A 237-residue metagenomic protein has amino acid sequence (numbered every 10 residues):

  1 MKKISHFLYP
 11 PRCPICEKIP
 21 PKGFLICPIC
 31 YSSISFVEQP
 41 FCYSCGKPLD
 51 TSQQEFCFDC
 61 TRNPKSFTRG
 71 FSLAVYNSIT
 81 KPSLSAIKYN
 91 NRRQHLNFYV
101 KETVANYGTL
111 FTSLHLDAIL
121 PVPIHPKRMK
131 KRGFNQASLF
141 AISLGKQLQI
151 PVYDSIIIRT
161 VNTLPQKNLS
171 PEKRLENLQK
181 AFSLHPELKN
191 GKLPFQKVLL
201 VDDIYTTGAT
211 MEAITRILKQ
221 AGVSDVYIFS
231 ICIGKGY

Functional and structural regions predicted by a protein language model:
M1-D202, T206-Y237: Glycine-rich phosphate/pyrophosphate-handling loop used in enzymes and phosphotransfer proteins
